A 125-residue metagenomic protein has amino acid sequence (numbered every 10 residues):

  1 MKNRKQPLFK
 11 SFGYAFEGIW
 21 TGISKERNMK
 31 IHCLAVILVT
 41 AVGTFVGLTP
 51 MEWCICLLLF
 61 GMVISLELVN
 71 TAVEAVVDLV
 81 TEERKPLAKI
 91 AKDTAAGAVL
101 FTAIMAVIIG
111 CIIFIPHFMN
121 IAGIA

Functional and structural regions predicted by a protein language model:
K2-A72, R84-P86, A98-A125: Hydrophobic alpha-helical transmembrane segments
T71-L79: Small-residue-rich hydrophobic transmembrane alpha-helices
D78-T94: Amphipathic, cytosolic membrane-interfacial segments at TM-TM junctions
